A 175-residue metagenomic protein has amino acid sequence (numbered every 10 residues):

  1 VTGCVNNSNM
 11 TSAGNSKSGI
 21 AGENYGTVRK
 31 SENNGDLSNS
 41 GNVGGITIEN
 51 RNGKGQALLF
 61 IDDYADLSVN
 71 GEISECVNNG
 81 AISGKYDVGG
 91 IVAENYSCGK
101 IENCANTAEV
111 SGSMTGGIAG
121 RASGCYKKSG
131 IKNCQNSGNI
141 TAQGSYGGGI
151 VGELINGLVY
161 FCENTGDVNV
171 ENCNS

Functional and structural regions predicted by a protein language model:
V1-S175: Predominantly extracellular beta-rich ligand-binding scaffolds that present long acidic/polar faces for carbohydrate
